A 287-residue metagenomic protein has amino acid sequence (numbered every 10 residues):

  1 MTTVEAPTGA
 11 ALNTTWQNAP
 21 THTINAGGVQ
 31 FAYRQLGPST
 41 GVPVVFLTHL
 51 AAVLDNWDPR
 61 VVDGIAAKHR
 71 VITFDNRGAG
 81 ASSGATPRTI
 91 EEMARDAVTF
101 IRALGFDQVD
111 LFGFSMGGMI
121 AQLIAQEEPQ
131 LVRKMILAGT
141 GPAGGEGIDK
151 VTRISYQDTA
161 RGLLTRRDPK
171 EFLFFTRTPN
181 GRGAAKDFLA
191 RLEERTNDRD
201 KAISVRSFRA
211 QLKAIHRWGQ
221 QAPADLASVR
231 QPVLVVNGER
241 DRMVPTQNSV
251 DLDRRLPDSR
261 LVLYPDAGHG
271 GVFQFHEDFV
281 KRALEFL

Functional and structural regions predicted by a protein language model:
G27-S83: Conserved HGGG/HGGXW glycine-rich cap/lid loop of the alpha/beta-hydrolase fold
I72-F112, K281: Active-site loop/oxyanion-hole signature of alpha/beta-hydrolase fold enzymes
G113, G117, A121: Gly/Ala-rich beta-loop-alpha elbow adjacent to hydrolase catalytic centers
Q126, R133-T165: Flexible "cap/lid" loop of the alpha/beta hydrolase fold
D168-Q220, A224-D225: Conserved alpha/beta-hydrolase catalytic His-Asp/Glu region
V229, V235-N237, D241: Short beta-strand/loop motif that positions the catalytic acidic residue of the alpha/beta-hydrolase fold
R242-N248: Conserved alpha/beta-hydrolase "acid-adjacent" motif
Y264-V280: Catalytic histidine-centered segment of alpha/beta-hydrolase-like enzymes
